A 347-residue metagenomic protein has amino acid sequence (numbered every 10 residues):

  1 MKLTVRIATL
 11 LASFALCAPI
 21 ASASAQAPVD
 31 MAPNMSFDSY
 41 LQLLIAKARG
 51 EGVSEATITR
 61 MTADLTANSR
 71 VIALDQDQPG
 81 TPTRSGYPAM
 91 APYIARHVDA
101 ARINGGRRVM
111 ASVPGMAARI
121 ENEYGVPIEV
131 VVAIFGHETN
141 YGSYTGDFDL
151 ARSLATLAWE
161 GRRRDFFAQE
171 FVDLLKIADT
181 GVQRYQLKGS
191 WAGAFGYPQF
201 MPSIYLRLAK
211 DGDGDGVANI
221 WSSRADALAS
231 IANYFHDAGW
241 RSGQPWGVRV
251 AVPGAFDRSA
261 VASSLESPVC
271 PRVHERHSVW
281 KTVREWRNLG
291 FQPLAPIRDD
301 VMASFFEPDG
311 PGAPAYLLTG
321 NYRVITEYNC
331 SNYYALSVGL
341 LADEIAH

Functional and structural regions predicted by a protein language model:
A8-P19: Bacterial N-terminal signal peptides
Q26-S112, A118-E121: An acidic, Gly/Ser/Thr/Pro-rich helix-cap/linker signature
A48, T57-A67, G125-G142, L174-I177 (+1 more regions): Short, functionally critical alpha-helical segments immediately adjacent to catalytic or ligand/cofactor-binding
I58-P82, F135-T139, D149-R152, R249-R258: Acidic helix-start/capping segments at beta-turn-to-alpha-helix junctions
A67-L74, T139-F148, E160-R164, T180-Q186 (+3 more regions): Secretory-pathway/luminal and periplasmic proteins that interact with or process carbohydrate-rich
D149-A158, F171, F195-K210, I231: Substrate-binding/active-site groove segments that recognize and process beta-1,4-linked N-acetyl-hexosamine
G212-I220: Acidic, glycine-anchored loop motifs typical of Ca2+
P253-H347: C-terminal soluble interaction/assembly domains
